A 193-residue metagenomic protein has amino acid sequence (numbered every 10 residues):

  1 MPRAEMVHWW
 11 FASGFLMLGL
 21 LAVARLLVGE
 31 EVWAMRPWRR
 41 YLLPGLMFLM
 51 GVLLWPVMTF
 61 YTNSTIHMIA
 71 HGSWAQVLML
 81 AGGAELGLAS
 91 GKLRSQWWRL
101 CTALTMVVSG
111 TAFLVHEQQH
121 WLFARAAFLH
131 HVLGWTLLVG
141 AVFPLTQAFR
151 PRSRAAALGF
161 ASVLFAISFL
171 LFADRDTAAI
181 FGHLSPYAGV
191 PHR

Functional and structural regions predicted by a protein language model:
M1-T59: N-terminal topogenic module of multi-pass integral membrane proteins
F11-A22, M47, S73-L88, L133-T146: Hydrophobic cores of alpha-helical transmembrane segments in multi-pass inner/ER membrane proteins, independent
E30-L46, R94-L104, R152-A161: Membrane-interfacial loop-to-transmembrane alpha-helix junctions, especially the N-terminal start
L54-N63, F113-L122, D174-A178: Juxtamembrane "helix-exit" motif on the non-cytosolic side of transmembrane helices
N63-G72, W121-V132: Non-cytosolic membrane-interface motifs at loop->transmembrane helix junctions
S90-L93, H120-W121, P144-A155: Membrane-helix boundary connector in multi-pass membrane proteins
A157-T177: Final/C-terminal transmembrane alpha-helix of multipass membrane proteins
L171-R193: Juxtamembrane boundary at the C-terminal end of a transmembrane helix
